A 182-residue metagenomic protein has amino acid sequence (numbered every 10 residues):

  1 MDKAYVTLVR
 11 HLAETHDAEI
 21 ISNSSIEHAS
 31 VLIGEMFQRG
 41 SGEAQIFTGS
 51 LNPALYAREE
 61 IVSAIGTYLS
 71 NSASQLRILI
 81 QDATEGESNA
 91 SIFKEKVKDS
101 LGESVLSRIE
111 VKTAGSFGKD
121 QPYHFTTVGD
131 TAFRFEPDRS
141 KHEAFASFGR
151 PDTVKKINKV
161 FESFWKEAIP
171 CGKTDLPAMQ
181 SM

Functional and structural regions predicted by a protein language model:
M1-E43, S50-M182: PLD/PLD-like phosphodiesterase catalytic module centered on the HKD motif
